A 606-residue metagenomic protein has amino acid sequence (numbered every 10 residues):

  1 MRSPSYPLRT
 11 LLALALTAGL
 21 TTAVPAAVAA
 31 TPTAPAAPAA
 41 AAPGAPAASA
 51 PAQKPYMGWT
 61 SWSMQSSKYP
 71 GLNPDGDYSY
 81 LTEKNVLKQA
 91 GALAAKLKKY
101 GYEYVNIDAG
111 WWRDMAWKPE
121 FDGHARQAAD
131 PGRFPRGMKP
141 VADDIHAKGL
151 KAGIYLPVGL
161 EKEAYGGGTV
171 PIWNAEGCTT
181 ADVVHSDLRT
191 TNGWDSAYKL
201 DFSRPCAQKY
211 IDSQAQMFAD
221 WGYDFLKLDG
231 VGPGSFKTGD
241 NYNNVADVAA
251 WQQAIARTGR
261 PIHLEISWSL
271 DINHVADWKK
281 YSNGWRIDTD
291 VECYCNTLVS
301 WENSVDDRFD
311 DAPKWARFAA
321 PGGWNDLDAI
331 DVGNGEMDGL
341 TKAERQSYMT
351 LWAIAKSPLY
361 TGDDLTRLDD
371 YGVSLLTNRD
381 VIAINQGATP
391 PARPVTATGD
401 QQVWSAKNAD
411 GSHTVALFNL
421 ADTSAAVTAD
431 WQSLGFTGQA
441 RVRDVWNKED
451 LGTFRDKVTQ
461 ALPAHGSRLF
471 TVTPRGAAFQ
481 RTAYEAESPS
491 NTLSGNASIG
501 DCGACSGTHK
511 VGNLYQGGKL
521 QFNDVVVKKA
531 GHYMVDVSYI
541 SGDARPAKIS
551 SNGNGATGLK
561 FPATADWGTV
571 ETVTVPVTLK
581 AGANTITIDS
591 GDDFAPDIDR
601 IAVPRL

Functional and structural regions predicted by a protein language model:
M1-A36, A40: Secretory targeting and sorting signals
A39-E83, I266: N-terminal module-boundary/linker segments of secreted carbohydrate-active enzymes
M64-N73, L81, Q89-D144, K148-T238: Aromatic-lined carbohydrate-binding/catalytic grooves of carbohydrate-active enzymes
L150-Y165, Q252, A256-N273: Aromatic-lined carbohydrate-recognition surfaces of secreted/lumenal glycan-active proteins
D182-R189, A197, D201-S203, S213 (+1 more regions): Glycan-recognition surfaces
Q346, W352-A355, Y360-G362, A397-F436 (+5 more regions): Carbohydrate-binding surface patches
K356-A421, N496-T508, G512-N513, N523: Glycan-recognition and catalytic regions of carbohydrate-active enzymes
A425, L434-V442, D450, D456-L606: Extracytoplasmic
